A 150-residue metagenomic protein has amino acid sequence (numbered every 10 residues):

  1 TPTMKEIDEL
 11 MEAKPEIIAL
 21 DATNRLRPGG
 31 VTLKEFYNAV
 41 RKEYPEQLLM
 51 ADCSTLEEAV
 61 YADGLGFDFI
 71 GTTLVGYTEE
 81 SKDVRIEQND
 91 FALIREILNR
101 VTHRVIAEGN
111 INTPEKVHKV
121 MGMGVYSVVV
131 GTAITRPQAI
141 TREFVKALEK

Functional and structural regions predicted by a protein language model:
T1-E12, S54-D68, V101-A107, I111-V130: Catalytic cores of alpha/beta
T1-E6, A22-K42, L56-Y61, T78-L98 (+2 more regions): Active-site-adjacent beta->alpha loops and helix N-cap segments on the catalytic face of soluble alpha/beta enzymes
L10-M11, I17-T23: A generic, well-ordered mixed alpha/beta core segment in the N-terminal half of proteins
I17-L20, M50, G71, V129: Conserved beta-strand positions in the central sheet of alpha/beta enzyme cores
A22, C53, L74-V75, G109-N110 (+1 more regions): Short secondary-structure boundary segments
K34, F67-G71: Short, surface-exposed, charged loop/turn segments at secondary-structure junctions
R41-A51, N99-E108: Short beta-strand/loop segments at the ligand-binding rim of alpha/beta enzyme cores
K150: Charged C-terminal helix
